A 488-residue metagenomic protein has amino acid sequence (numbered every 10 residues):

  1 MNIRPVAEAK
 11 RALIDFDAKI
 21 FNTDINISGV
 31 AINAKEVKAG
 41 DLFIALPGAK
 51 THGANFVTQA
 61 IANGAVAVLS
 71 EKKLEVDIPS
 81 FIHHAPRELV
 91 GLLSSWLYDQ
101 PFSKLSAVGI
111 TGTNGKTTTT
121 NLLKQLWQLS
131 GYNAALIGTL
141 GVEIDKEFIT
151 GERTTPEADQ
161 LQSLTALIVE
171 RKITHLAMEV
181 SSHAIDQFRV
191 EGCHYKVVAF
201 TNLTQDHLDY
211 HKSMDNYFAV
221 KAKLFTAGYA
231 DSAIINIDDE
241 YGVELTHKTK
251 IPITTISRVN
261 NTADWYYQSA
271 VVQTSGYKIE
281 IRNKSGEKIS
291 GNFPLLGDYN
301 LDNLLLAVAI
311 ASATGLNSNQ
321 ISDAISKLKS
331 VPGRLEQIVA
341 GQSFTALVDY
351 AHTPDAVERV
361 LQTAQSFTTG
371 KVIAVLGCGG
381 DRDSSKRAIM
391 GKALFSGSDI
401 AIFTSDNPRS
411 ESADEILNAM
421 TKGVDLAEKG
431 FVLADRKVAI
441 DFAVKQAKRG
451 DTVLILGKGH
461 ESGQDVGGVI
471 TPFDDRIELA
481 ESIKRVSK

Functional and structural regions predicted by a protein language model:
M1-F21, A39-L42, H52-N55, G286 (+3 more regions): ATP-dependent carboxylate-amine ligase
M1-L92, W96, E240, Y266-V271 (+5 more regions): N-terminal leader/targeting and accessory segments in enzymes
A7-L13, V90-I237, Y241-K250, L305 (+1 more regions): Phosphate-binding loop of NTP-binding sites
L13, S70-D77, R171, Y195-A346 (+1 more regions): Acidic, Mg2+-coordinating active-site environments of NTP-dependent enzymes
V66, K196, D399: Receiver (REC) domain switch/active-site residues of two-component response regulators
V76-D77, E143-F148, Q205-Y210, R382 (+2 more regions): A short acidic, helix-capping loop that chelates divalent metal ions and anchors anionic groups
D77-A85, I149-E152, K250-T255: Active-site regions of enzymes building and remodeling cell-envelope glycoconjugates
L136, M178, V198, I235 (+4 more regions): Structural beta-sheet core signal
